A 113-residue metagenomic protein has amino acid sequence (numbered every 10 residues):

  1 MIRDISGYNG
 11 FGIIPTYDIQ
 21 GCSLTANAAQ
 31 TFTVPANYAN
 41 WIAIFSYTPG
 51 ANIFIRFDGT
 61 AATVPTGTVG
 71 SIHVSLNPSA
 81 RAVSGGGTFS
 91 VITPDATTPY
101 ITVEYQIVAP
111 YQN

Functional and structural regions predicted by a protein language model:
M1-A28, T93-N113: C-terminal interaction-tip segments
P15-G59: Beta-rich globular "head" domains
N27, T63-P65, T88: Generic alpha-helical hydrophobic packing signal
F32-V34, V69-G86: Beta-sandwich interaction modules
N40-I42, A80-T102: Noncatalytic modules at the cell exterior or secretory-pathway interfaces, chiefly beta-strand-rich lectin/adhesion
T48, G59-A61, D95, Y111: Solvent-exposed strand-loop boundary residues in beta-sheet-rich modules
A51-I55, T63-V64, T98-Y100: Short, surface-exposed beta-strand/loop "edge" segments at domain boundaries and coil↔beta transitions
R56-V74: Terminal beta-strand-rich extracellular "head" domains that mediate receptor/glycan or other ligand binding
